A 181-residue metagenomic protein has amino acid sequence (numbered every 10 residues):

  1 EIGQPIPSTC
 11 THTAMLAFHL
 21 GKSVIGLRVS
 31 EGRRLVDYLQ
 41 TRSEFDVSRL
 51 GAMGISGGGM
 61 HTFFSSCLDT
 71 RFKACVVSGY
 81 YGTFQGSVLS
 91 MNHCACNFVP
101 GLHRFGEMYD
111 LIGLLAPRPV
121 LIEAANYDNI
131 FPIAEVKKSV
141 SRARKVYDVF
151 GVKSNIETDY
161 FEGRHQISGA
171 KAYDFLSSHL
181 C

Functional and structural regions predicted by a protein language model:
E1, G59-T62, G82-S87, L121-E123 (+2 more regions): Flexible loop/turn segments at secondary-structure boundaries
E1-R33, Q40-T41, G86-M91: Cap/lid segment of the alpha/beta-hydrolase catalytic domain
V24, S56-M60: Active-site loop->helix "elbow" adjoining a glycine-rich segment at hydrolase catalytic centers
L39, E44-S56: Alpha/beta-hydrolase fold nucleophile elbow
L39-Q40, G59-T70, L176: Short glycine-enriched nucleophile-adjacent loop and the immediately C-terminal alpha-helix near the catalytic center
M53, R71-T83: A conserved short beta-strand
A74, F84, V88-R144: The feature captures the conserved acid-bearing segment of alpha/beta-hydrolase catalytic domains
S141-C181: C-terminal catalytic histidine-bearing segment of alpha/beta-hydrolase fold enzymes
